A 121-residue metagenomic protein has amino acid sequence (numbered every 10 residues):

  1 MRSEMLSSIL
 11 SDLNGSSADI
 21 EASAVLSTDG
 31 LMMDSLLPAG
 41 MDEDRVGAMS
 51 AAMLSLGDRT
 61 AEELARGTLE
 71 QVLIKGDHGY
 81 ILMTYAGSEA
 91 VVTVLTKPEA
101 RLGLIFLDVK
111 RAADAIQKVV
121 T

Functional and structural regions predicted by a protein language model:
M1-T121: Non-catalytic interaction/Regulatory regions outside core domains
